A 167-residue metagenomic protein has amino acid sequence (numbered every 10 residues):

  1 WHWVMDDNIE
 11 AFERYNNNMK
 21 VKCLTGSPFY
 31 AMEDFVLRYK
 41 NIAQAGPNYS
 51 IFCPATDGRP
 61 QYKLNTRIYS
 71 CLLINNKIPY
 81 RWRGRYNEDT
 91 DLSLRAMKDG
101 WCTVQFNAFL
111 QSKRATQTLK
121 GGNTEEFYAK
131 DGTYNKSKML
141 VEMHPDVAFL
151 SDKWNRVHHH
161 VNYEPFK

Functional and structural regions predicted by a protein language model:
H2-M5, A43-N48, T103-F106, F149-S151: A structural signal for short, well-ordered beta-strand segments and their strand-loop junctions that often border
W3, I9-R95: Conserved catalytic core of nucleotide-sugar-dependent glycosyltransferases
G84-Y86, T90-K167: C-terminal catalytic/acceptor-binding lobe
